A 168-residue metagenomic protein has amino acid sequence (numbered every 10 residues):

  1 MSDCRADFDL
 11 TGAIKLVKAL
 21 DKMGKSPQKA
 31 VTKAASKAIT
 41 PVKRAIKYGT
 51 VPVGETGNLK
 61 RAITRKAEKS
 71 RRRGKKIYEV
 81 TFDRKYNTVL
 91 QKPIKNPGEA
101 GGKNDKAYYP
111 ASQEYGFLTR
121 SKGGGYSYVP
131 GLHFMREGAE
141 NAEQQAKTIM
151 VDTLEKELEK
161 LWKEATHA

Functional and structural regions predicted by a protein language model:
M1-L10, K29, K47-A168: Charged, low-complexity interaction tracts
S2-C4, K25-S26, I39-K43: A broad, low-specificity signal for short, low-complexity segments enriched in glycine/proline and polar/charged
L10-A13, I39: Hydrophobic faces of stable alpha-helices that mediate helix-helix packing
G12-L20: Arg/Lys-rich, positively charged N-terminal/basic patches that mediate binding to nucleic acids
A19-A30: Terminal, regulation- and interaction-focused segments at domain boundaries
A34-I46, A146: Non-globular disordered terminal and juxtamembrane segments underlying protein topogenesis/assembly
